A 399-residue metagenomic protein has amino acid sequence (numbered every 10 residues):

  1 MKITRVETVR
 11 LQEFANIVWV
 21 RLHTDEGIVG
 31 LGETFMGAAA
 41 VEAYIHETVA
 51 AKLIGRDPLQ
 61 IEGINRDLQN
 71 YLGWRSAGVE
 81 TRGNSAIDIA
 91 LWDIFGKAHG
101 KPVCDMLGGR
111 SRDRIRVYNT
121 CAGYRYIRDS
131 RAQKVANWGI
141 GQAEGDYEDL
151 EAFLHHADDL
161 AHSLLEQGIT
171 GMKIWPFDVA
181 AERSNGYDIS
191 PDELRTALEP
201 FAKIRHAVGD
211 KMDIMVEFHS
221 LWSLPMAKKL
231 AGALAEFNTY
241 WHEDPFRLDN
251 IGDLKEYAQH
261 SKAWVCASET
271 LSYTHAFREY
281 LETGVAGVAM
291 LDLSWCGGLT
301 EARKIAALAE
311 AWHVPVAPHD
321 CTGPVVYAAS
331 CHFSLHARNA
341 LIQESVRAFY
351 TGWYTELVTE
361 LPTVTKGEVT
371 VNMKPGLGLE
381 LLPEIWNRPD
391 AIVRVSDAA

Functional and structural regions predicted by a protein language model:
M1-L31, F35, T48, A348-T355: Structured beta-strand/loop patches that form or line metal/cofactor-binding pockets in enzymes
I3, G27, V49, I87 (+8 more regions): Conserved, mostly hydrophobic/aromatic
H23, E47, G63, G73 (+4 more regions): Shared catalytic-loop signature of beta/alpha-barrel
H23-H99, D105, R110: Metal- or metallocofactor-binding catalytic centers and their adjacent structured scaffolds across diverse enzyme
G32, D113-N119, T170-I174, I214-F218 (+5 more regions): Hydrophobic faces of well-ordered beta-strands that scaffold small-molecule active sites in alpha/beta enzyme cores
F95-A98, P102, A157-Q167, G378: Short amphipathic alpha-helices and their capping/turn segments at secondary-structure boundaries
R114, N119-K255, H260: Metal-dependent enolase-superfamily TIM-barrel catalytic cores that perform enediolate-based chemistry
G376-A399: Extended hydrophobic packing segments that form well-structured cores
